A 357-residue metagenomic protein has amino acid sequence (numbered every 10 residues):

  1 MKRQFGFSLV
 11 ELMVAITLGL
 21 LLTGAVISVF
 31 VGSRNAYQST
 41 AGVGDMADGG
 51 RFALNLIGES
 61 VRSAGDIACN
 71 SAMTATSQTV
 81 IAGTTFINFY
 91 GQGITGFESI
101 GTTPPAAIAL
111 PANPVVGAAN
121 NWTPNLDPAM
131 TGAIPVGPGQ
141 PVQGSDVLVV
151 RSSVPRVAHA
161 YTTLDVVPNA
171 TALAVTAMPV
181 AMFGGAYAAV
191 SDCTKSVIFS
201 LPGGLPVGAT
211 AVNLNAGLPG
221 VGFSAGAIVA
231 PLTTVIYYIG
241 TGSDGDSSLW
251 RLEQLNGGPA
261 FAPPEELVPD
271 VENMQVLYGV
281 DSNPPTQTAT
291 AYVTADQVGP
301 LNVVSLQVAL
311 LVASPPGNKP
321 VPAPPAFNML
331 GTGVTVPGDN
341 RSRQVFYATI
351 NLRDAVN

Functional and structural regions predicted by a protein language model:
R3-V10, V14-D66: Aliphatic-rich helix starts adjacent to a transmembrane/signal segment
M13, T17, M329, R353-V356: Alpha-helical hydrophobic packing sites
G42, R51, A72-T74, V276 (+3 more regions): Short capping/connector residues at structural and topological boundaries
G58-L301, A309, G317-S342: N-terminal pilin/flagellin-like segments and related low-complexity appendage regions
V304-V312, F346, N351: Extracellular low-complexity, Gly/Ser/Thr-rich intrinsically disordered linkers and protease-sensitive activation/hinge
A313-P315, A355: Short coil/turn motifs at secondary-structure junctions
P337-N357: Low-complexity, S/T/G/P-rich flexible repeat/linker segments used as non-globular hinges and stalks within
